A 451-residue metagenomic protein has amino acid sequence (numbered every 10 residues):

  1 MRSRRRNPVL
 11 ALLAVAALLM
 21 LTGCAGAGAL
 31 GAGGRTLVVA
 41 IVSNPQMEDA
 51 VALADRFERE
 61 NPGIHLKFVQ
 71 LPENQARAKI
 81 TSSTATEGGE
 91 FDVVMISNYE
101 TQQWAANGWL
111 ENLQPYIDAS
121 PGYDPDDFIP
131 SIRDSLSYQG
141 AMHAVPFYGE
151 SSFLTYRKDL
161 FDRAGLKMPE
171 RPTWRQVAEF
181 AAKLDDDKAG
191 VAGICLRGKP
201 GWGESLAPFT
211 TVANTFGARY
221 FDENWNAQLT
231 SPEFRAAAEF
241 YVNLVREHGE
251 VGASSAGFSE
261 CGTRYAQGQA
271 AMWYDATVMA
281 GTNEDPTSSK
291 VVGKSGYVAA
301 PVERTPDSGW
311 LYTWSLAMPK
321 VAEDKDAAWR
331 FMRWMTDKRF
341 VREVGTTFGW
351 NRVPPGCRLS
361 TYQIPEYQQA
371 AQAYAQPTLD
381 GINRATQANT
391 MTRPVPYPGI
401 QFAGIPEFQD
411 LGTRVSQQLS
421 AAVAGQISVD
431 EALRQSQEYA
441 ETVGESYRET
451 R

Functional and structural regions predicted by a protein language model:
M1-V38, R59, D430-R434, E438-R451: Short, low-complexity disordered leader/linker segments with a strong preference for bacterial N-terminal type II
G33-N44, I64-V69, D92-V93, H143 (+2 more regions): Short, well-ordered beta-strand elements
R56-D127, S137, R163-G165, G262-R264 (+2 more regions): Extracytoplasmic "Venus flytrap"/periplasmic binding protein-like
N98-S151, S205-P208, V292-P301, L379-N383 (+1 more regions): Hinge/lid segment of periplasmic solute-binding proteins
Q114-F128, E170, G198-G201, F216-A236 (+5 more regions): Short, solvent-exposed loop/beta-turn-alpha elements that line the ligand-binding surface or hinge of extracytoplasmic
D118, M279-V291, R304-T413, R451: C-terminal lobe and pocket-closing loops of periplasmic/extracytoplasmic Venus-flytrap solute-binding proteins
Y138-F147, S152, R175-A227, F234 (+2 more regions): Extracytoplasmic/periplasmic solute-binding protein
F180-K183, N224-S255, G296, A300: Glycine-centered hinge/linker elements that transmit conformational signals in sensory and ligand-binding systems
